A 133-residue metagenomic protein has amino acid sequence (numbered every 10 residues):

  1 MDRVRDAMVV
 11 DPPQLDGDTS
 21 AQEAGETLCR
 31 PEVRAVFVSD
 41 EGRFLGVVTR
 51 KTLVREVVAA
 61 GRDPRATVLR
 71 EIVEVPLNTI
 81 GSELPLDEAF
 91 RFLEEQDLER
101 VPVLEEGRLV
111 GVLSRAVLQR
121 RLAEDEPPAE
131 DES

Functional and structural regions predicted by a protein language model:
M1-D11, T49-E94, L109-S133: Tandem CBS (Bateman) regulatory domains
M1-M8, D18-E23, F37-F44: Short charge-dense sequence patches
Q14-E32, S39-D40, T79-D97, L104 (+2 more regions): The conserved cystathionine-beta-synthase
L28-P31, V36-T52, L93, V101-V117: A glycine-centered beta-loop-beta connector
